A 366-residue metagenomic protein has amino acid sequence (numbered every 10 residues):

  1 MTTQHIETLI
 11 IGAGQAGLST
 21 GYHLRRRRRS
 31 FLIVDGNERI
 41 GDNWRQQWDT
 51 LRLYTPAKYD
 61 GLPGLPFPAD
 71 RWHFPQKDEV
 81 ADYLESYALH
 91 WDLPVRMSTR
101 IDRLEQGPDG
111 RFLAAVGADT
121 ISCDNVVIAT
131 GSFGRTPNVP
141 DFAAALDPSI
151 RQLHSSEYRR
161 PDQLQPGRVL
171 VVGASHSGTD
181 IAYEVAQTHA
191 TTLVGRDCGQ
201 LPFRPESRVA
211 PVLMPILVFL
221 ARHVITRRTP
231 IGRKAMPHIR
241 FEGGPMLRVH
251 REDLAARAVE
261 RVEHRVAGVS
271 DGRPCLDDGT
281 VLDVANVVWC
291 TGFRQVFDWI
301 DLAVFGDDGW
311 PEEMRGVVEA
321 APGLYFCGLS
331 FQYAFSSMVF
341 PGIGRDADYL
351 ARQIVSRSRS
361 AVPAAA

Functional and structural regions predicted by a protein language model:
T2-A13, L18-N37, G41-N43, W72-A366: Flavin (primarily FAD) cofactor-binding/catalytic cores of flavoenzymes
R39-G64: Redox-cofactor-proximal catalytic regions of oxidoreductases
L62-P66, G328-S330: A short small-residue
P66-W72: A short acidic, helix-capping loop that chelates divalent metal ions and anchors anionic groups
